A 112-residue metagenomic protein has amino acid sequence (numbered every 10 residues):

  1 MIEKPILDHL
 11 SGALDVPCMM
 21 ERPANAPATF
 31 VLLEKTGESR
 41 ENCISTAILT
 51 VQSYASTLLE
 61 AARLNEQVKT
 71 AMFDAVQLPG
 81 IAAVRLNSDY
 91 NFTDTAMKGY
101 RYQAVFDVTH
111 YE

Functional and structural regions predicted by a protein language model:
M1-V16, N25, E34-E112: Charged, amphipathic alpha-helical segments and their flanking helix caps
E21-P23: Polyanion-binding surfaces on beta-sheet-dominated domains and ring/shell assemblies
